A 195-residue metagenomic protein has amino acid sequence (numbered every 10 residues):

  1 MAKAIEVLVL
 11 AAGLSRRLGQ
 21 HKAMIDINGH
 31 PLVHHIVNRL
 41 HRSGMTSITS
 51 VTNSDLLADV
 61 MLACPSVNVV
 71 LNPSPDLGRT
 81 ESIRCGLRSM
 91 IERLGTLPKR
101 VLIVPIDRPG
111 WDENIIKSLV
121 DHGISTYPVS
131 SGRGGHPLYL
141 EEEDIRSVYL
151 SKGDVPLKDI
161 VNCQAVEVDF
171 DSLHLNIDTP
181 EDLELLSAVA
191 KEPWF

Functional and structural regions predicted by a protein language model:
A2-K3, L150-F195: Conserved alpha/beta core of the MobA/IspD/sugar-nucleotide pyrophosphorylase nucleotidyltransferase superfamily
A2-P105, P109-G134, Q164-F170, W194: Nucleotide and nucleotide-moiety/phosphate-recognizing core
R17, N114, S147-V148, L186: Residues that scaffold the ATP/ADP-binding catalytic core of kinase and kinase-like folds
V104, P137, L175: Glycine- and other small-residue-rich loops at beta-strand/loop junctions that grip anionic moieties
G110, Y139, N176-I177: Short aromatic/basic micro-patch
I116-I160: Flexible, gly/pro- and Lys/Arg-enriched active-site loops
